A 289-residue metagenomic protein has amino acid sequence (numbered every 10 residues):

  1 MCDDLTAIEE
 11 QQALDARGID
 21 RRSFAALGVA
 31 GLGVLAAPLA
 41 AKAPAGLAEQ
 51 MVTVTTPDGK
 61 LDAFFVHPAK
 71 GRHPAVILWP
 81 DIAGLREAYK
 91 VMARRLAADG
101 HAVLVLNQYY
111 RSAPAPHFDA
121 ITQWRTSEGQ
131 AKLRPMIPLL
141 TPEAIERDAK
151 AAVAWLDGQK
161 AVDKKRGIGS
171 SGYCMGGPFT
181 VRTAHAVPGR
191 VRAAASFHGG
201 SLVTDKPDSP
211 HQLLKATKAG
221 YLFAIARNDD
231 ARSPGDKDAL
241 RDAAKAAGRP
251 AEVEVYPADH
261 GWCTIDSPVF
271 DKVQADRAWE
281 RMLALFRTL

Functional and structural regions predicted by a protein language model:
M1-I19: N-terminal secretory signal peptides
I19-L35: N-terminal export leaders
A40-G71: N-terminal cap/lid segment of alpha/beta-hydrolase-fold proteins
H73-D81: Short beta-strand element of the alpha/beta-hydrolase
I121-G169: Gly/Ser-rich "nucleophile elbow"/oxyanion-hole loop immediately N-terminal to the catalytic nucleophile in hydrolases
K150-Q212: Primarily recognizes the serine-hydrolase "nucleophile elbow" in alpha/beta-hydrolase and SGNH/GDSL folds
S201-V255: The feature captures the conserved acid-bearing segment of alpha/beta-hydrolase catalytic domains
G248-L289: C-terminal catalytic histidine-bearing segment of alpha/beta-hydrolase fold enzymes
